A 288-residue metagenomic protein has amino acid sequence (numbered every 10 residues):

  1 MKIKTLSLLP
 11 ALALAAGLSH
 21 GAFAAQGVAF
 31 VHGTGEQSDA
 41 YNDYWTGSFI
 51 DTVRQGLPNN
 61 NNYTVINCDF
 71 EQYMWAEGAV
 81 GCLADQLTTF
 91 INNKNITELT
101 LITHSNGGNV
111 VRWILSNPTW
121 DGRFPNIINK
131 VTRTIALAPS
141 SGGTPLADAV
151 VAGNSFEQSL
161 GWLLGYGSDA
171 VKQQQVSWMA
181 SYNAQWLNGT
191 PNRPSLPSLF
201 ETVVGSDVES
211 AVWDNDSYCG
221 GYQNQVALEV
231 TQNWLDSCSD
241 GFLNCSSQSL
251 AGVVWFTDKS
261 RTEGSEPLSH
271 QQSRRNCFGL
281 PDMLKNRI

Functional and structural regions predicted by a protein language model:
M1-L9: Bacterial N-terminal signal peptides that target proteins for export
L9-G17: Bacterial N-terminal signal peptides
L18-A25: Sec/Tat signal peptide C-region and signal peptidase I cleavage site
A25-L99: Active-site catalytic motif of lipid deacylating hydrolases and related acyltransferases
A29-G33, H104-S105, A138: The conserved beta1-alpha1 loop
T103-G107, V111-R112: Gly/Ala-rich beta-loop-alpha elbow adjacent to hydrolase catalytic centers
W113-N117: Active-site signature of alpha/beta-hydrolase-fold catalytic machinery across serine- and Asp/Cys-nucleophile hydrolases
P125-I288: Helical cap/lid subdomain of alpha/beta-hydrolase-fold lipid enzymes that gates access to the catalytic pocket
